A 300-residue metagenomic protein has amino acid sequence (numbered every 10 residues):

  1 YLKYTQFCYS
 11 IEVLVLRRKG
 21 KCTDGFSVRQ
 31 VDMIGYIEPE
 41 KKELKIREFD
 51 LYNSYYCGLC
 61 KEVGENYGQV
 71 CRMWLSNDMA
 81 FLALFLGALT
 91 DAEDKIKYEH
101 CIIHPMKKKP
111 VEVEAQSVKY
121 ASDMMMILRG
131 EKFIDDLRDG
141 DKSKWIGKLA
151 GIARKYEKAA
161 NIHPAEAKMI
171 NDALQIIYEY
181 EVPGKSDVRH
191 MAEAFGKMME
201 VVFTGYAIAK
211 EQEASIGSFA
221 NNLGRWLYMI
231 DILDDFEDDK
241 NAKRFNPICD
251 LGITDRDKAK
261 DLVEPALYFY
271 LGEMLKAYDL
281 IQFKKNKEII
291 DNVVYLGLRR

Functional and structural regions predicted by a protein language model:
Q6-S10: Compositionally biased, low-complexity intrinsically disordered regions
E12-L14: Low-complexity, intrinsically disordered segments with a bias for serine/threonine
R17-G20, D24-S218, R225, M229-A266 (+2 more regions): Acidic catalytic motifs of isoprenoid enzymes
Y270, M274: An active-site-proximal "capping" alpha-helix that borders the catalytic cofactor pocket
R300: Acidic, carboxylate-rich catalytic segments that either coordinate divalent cations
